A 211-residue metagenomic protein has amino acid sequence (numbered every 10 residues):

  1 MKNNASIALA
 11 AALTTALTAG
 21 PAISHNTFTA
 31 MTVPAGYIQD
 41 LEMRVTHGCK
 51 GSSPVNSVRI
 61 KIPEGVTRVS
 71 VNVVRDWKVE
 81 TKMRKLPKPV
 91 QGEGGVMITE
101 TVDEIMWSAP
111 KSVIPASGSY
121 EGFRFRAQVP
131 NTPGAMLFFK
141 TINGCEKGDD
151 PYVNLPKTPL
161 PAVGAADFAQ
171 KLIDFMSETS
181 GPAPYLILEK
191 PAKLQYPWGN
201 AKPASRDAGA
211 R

Functional and structural regions predicted by a protein language model:
M1-A8: Bacterial N-terminal signal peptides that target proteins for export
A22-V45: N-terminal edge beta-strand
G36-E42, P54, E121-G122, A135-F138: Short, solvent-exposed loop/turn segments enriched in Ser/Thr/Gly
I38-D76: Low-complexity, serine/threonine/proline/glycine-rich extracellular segments that form mucin-like
V66-D103, P184, K193: A surface/secretory-pathway sequence property marking extracellular, secreted, or lumenal proteins enriched
I105-G134: Low-complexity, intrinsically disordered segments enriched in Ser/Thr together with acidic residues
G144-R211: Extracytoplasmic/periplasmic copper-protein system
